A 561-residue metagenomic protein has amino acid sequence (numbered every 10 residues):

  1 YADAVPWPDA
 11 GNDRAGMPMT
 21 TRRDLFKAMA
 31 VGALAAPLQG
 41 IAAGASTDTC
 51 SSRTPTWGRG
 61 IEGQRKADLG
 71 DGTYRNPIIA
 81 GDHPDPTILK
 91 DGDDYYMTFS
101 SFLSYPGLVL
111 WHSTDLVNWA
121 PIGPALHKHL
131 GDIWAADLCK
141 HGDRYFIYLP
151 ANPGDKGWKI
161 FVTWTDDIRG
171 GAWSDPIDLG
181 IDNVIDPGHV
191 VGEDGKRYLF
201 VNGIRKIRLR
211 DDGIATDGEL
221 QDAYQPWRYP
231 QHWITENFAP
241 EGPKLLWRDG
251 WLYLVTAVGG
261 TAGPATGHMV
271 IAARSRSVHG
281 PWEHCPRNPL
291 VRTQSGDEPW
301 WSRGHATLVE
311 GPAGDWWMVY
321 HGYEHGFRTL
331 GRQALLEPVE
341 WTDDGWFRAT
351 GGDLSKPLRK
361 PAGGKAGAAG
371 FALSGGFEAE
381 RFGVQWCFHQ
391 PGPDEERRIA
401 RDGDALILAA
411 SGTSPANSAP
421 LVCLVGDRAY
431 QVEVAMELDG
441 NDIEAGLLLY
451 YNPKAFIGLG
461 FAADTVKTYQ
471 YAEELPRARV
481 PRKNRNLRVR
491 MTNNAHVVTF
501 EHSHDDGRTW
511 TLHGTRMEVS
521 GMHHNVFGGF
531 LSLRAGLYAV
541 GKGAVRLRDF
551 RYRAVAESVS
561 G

Functional and structural regions predicted by a protein language model:
G16-T20, D24, A28-L34, L38 (+1 more regions): Carbohydrate-active catalytic/glycan-binding domains of CAZyme proteins, especially the secreted or lumenal ectodomains
